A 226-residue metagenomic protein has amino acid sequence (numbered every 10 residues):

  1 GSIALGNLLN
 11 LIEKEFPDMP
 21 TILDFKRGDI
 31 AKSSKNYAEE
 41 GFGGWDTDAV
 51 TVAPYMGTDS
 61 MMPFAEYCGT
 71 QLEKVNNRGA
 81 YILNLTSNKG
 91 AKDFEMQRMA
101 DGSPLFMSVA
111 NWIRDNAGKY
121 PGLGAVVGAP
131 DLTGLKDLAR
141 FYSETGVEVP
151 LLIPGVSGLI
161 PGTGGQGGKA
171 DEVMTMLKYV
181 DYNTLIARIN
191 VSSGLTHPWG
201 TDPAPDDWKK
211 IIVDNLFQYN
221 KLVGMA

Functional and structural regions predicted by a protein language model:
G1-G44, G134-L135: N-terminal active-site wall of soluble small-molecule enzyme domains
S2-N10, A38, M61, A65 (+5 more regions): Generic structural signal for well-ordered alpha-helices, preferentially at hydrophobic/aromatic core positions
L9-F16, A65-K74, R114-G118, L138-G146 (+2 more regions): Surface-exposed amphipathic alpha-helices with a cationic face
T21-L23, V50-V52, A80-N84, P121-V127 (+2 more regions): Hydrophobic faces of well-ordered beta-strands that scaffold small-molecule active sites in alpha/beta enzyme cores
F25, D29-G128: Conserved anion-binding
D59-M61, K89-F94, T133-D137, G167-K169 (+1 more regions): Short acidic/glycine-rich loop or secondary-structure boundary segments that cap or lie
P130-N190, G194: A C-terminal functional module that forms or caps the active site or interfaces directly with catalytic machinery
D171-Y182, I186, L195-A226: C-terminal helical cap(s) of enzyme catalytic domains, especially alpha/beta-barrels
